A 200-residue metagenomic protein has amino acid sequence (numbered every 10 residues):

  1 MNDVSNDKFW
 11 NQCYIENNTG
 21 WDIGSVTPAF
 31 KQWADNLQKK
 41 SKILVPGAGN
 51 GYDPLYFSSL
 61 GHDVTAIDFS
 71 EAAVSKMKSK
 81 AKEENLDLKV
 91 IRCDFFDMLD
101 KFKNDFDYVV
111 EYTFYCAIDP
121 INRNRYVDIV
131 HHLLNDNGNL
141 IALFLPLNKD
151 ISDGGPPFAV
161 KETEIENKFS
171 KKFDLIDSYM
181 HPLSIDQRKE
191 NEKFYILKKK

Functional and structural regions predicted by a protein language model:
M1-L44, G49-F102, I118-K200: Class I (Rossmann-like) S-adenosyl-L-methionine-dependent methyltransferase catalytic domain, capturing the SAM-binding
D107: Conserved acidic residues
V110: A conserved beta-strand element that flanks and buttresses the S-adenosyl-L-methionine
T113, A117: Short catalytic micro-motifs in class I SAM-dependent methyltransferases
